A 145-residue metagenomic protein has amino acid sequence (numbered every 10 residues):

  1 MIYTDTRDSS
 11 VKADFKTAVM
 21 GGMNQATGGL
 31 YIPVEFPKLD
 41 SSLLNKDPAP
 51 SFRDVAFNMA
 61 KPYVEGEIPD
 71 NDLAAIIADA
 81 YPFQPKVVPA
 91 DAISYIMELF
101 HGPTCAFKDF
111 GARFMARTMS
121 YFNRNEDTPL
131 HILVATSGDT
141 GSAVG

Functional and structural regions predicted by a protein language model:
M1-G145: PLP-dependent amino-acid enzyme catalytic core
